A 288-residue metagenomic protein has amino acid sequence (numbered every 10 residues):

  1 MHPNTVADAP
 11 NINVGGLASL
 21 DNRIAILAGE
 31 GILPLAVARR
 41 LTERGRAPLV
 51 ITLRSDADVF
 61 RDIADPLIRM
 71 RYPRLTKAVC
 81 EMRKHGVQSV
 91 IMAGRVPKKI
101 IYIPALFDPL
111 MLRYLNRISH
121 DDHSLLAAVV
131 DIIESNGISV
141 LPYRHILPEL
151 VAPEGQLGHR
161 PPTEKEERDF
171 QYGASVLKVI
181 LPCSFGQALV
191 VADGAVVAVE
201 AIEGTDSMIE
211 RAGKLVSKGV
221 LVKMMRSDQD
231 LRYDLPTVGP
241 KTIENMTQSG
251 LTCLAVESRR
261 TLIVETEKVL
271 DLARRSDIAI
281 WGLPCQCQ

Functional and structural regions predicted by a protein language model:
A9-L53: N-terminal basic/disordered segments at the start of proteins
S19-R23, R44-A47, H85-Q88, N136-I138 (+5 more regions): Short coil/turn connectors at secondary-structure junctions
I26-A28, V50-I51, V90-A93, D122 (+5 more regions): General beta-strand structural signal in soluble alpha/beta enzymes
E30, R95-K98, A195, R226-S227: Short glycine-rich anion-binding loops that position phosphate/pyrophosphate groups of nucleotides and phosphorylated
P34-L67, Q88, K98, P109-N116 (+2 more regions): N-terminal positively charged helical leader segments and presequences
L41, H123, S139-E244: Conserved mixed alpha/beta catalytic, RNA-binding, or beta-rich assembly cores of soluble enzyme, regulatory
L53-H85, I103-Y114, S207-Q288: Feature captures the catalytic cores and cofactor-binding loops of soluble hydro-lyases/lyases that act on carboxylate
A78-I146: N-terminal glycine-rich phosphate/adenylate-binding segment common to multiple enzyme folds
